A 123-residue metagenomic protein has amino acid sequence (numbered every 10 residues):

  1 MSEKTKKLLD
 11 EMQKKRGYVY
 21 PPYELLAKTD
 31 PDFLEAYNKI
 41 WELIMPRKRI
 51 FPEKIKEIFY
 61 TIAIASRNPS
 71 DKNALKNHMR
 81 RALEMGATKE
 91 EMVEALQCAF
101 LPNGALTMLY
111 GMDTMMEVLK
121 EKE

Functional and structural regions predicted by a protein language model:
M1-I55, E84, M108-E123: Acidic, glycine/proline-rich low-complexity segments that act as flexible tails and inter-domain linkers
W41-M45, Y60, M79-L83, V93-Q97: Amphipathic alpha-helical segments within well-ordered protein domains
P52-I58, K89-E94: Alpha-helical scaffolds flanking conserved acidic
I55-D71: Amphipathic, charged-and-aliphatic alpha-helical interface segments that function as noncatalytic docking
R67-V93: Mid-chain, well-packed structural core segment of small domains
C98, N103-A105: Substrate/cofactor-recognition hotspot
